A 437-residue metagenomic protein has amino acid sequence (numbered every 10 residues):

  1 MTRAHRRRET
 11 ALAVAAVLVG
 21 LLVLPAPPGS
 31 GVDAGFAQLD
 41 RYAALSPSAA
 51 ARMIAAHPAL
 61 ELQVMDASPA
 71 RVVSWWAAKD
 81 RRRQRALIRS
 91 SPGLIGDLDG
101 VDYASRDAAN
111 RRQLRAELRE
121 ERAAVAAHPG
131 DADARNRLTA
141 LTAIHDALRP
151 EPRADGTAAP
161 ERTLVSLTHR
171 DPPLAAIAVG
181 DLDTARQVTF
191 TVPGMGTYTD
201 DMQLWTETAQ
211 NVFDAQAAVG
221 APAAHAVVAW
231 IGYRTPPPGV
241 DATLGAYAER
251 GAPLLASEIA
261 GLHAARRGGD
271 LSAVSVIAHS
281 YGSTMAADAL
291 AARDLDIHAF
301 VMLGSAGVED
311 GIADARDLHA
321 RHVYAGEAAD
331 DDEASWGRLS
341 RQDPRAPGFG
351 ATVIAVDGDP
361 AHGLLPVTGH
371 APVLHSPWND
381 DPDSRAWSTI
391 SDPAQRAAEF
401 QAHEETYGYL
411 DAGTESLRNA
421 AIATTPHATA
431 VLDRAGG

Functional and structural regions predicted by a protein language model:
M1-L204, P426-G437: Flexible, membrane-associating and regulatory peripheral segments of lipid-active enzymes
T157-A159, R170-P173, T208-D214, S283 (+1 more regions): Short amphipathic alpha-helical surface micro-motifs
L167, V192, H279, L303-G304: Short His-Asn-centered micro-motif
L182, G194-T199, Q203-S272, A292-G437: Lipolytic serine-hydrolase domain surface
Q187-T189, A273-S275, A299: Structural motif
I277-A286: Gly/Ala-rich beta-loop-alpha elbow adjacent to hydrolase catalytic centers
A287-A291: Short, hydrophobic alpha-helix immediately C-terminal to the catalytic nucleophile
